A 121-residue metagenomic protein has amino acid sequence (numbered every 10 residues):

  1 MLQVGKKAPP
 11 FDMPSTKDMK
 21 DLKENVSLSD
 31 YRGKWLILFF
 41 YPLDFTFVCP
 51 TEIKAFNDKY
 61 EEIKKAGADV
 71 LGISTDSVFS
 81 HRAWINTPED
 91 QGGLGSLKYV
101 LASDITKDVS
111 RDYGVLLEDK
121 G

Functional and structural regions predicted by a protein language model:
M1-G121: Chalcogenol-based redox active-site neighborhoods
